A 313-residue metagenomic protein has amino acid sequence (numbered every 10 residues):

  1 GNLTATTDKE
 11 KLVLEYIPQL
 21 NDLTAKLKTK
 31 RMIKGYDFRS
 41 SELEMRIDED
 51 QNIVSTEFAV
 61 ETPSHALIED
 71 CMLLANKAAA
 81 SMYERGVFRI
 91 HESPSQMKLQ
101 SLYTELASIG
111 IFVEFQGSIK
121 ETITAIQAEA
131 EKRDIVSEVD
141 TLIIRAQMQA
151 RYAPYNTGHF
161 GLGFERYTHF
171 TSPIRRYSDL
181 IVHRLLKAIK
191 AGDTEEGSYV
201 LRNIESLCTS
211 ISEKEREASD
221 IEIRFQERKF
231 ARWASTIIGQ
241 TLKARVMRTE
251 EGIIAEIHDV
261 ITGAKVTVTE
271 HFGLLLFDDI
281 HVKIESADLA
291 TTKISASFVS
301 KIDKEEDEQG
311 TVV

Functional and structural regions predicted by a protein language model:
G1-V313: Conserved, carboxylate-rich catalytic/transport cores that coordinate ions
